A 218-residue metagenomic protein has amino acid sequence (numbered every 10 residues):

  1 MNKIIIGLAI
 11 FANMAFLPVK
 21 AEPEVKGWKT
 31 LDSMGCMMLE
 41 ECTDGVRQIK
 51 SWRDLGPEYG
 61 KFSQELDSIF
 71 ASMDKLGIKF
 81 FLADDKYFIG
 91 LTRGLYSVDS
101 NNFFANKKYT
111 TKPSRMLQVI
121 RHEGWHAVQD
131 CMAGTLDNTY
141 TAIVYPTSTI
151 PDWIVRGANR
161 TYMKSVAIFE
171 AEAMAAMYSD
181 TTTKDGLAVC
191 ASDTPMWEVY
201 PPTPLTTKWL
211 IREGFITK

Functional and structural regions predicted by a protein language model:
I4-A15: Sec-dependent N-terminal signal peptides
L17-K20: Sec/Tat signal peptide C-region and signal peptidase I cleavage site
P23, W28-D99: Auxiliary, metal-adjacent structural segments of Zn-dependent hydrolase domains
G56, G60-Q64, T110-V119, M163-I168: Soluble non-cytosolic domains of exported or imported proteins
S72, A127-C131, A176-T183: Structured segments of extracytoplasmic/periplasmic soluble domains in secreted or envelope-associated proteins
A83-L117, D130-C131: Active-site scaffold of zinc-dependent metalloenzymes
G124-T141: Catalytic Zn2+-binding segment of zinc metalloproteases
T141-K218: Metalloprotease/metallohydrolase-associated module, dominated by Zn2+-dependent proteases
